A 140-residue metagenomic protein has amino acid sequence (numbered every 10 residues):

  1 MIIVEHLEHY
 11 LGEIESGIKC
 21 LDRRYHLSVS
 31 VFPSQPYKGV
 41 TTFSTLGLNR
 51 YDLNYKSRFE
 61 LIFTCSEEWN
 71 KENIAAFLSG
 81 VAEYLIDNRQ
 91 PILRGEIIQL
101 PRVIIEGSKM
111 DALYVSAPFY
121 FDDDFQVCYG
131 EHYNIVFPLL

Functional and structural regions predicted by a protein language model:
M1-L140: Acidic, proline/glycine-rich low-complexity IDRs
